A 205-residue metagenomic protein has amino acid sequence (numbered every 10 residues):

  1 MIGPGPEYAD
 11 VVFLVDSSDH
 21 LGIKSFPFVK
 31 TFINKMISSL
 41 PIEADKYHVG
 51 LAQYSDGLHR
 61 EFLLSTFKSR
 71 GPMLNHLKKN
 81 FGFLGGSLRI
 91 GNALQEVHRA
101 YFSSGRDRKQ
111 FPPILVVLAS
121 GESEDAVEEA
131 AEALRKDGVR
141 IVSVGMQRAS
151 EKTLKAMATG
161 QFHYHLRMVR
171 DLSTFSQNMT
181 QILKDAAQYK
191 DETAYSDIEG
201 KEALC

Functional and structural regions predicted by a protein language model:
M1, R89, A149-C205: C-terminal helix of von Willebrand factor
M1-G5, S38-A44, R99-Q110, E132: Surface-exposed acidic, glycine-flexible loop patches that form ligand/cofactor-binding and adhesion interfaces
P4-T66, I114-V116, M146: Von Willebrand factor
Y8, A44-H48, K109-I114, K136-V142 (+1 more regions): Loop/turn elements at helix/coil->beta-strand transitions in domains of secreted/extracellular proteins
H20, F32-S39, Y54, H76-F83 (+5 more regions): Structured segments of extracytoplasmic/periplasmic soluble domains in secreted or envelope-associated proteins
S25-P27, L84-L88, V169-R170: Extracytoplasmic Gram-positive cell-surface binding/anchoring modules and repeats
F28, E128-A133: A short acidic, amphipathic alpha-helical/loop segment
G57-P113, E122-E129, S143-A156: Von Willebrand factor
